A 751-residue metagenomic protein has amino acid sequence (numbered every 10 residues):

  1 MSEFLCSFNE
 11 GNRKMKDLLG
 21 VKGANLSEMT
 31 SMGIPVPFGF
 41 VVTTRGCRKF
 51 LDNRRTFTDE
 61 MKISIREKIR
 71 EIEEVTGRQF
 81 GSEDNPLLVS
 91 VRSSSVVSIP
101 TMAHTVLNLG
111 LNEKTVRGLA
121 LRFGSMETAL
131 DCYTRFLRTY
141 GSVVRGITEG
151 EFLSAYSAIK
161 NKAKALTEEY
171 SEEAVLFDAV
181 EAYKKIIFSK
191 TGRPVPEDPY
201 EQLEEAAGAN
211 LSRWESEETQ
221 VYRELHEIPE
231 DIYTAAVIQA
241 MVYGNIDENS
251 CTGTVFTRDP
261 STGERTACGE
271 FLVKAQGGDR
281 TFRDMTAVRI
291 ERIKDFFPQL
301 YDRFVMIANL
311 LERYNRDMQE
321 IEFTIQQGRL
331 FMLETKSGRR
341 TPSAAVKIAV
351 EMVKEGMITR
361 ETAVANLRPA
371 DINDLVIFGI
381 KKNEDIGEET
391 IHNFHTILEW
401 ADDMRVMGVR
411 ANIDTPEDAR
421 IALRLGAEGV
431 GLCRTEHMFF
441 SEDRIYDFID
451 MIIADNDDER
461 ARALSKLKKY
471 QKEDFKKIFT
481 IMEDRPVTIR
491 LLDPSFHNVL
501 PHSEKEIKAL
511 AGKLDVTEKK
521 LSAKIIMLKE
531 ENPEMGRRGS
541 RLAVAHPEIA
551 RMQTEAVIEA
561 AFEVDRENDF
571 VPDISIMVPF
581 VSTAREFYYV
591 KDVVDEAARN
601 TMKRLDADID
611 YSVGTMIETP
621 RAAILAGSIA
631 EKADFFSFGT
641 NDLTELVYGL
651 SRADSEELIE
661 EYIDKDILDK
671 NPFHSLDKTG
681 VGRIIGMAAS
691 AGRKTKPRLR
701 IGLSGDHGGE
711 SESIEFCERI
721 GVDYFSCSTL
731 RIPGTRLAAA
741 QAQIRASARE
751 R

Functional and structural regions predicted by a protein language model:
M1-N383, V406, T415-R541, R551 (+3 more regions): Nucleotide/phosphate-binding sheet-loop regions of phosphoryl- and nucleotidyl-transfer enzymes
R92, N393-R751: Conserved alpha/beta-domain cores
E384-E388: Conformationally flexible catalytic loops at phosphate/diphosphate-handling active centers
